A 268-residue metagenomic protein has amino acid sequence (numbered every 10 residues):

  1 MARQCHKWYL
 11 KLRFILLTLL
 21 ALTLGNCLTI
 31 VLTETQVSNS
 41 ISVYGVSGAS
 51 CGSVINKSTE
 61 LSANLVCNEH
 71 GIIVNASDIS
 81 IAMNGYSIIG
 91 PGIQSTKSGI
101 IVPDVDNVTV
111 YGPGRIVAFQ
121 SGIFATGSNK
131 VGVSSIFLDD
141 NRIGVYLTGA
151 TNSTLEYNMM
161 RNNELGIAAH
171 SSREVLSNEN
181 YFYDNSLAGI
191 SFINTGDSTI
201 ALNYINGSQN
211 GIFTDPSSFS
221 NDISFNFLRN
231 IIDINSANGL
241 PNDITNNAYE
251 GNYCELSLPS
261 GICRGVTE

Functional and structural regions predicted by a protein language model:
M1-Q36: Sec-dependent, cleavable N-terminal signal peptides
T29-S47, A248-L256: Short, polar/proline-rich extracytoplasmic segments that appear immediately after membrane translocation
V37-S62, V66-N75, C263, E268: Acidic Gly/Asp/Thr-rich repetitive segments characteristic of extracellular carbohydrate-active and adhesion proteins
V54, V66-I81, G90-T109, A118-N129 (+1 more regions): Extracellular beta-strand-rich solenoid/capping regions of secreted or surface-exposed proteins that bind or remodel
G71-I73, K97-I101, G122-F124, R142-V145 (+4 more regions): Structural detector of coil-to-beta-strand junctions
M83-Y86, T109-I116, S135-F137, V145 (+1 more regions): Extracellular beta-strand-rich, repetitive "passenger/adhesive" scaffolds that bind or process carbohydrates
T214-E268: Leucine-rich solenoid repeat scaffolds
